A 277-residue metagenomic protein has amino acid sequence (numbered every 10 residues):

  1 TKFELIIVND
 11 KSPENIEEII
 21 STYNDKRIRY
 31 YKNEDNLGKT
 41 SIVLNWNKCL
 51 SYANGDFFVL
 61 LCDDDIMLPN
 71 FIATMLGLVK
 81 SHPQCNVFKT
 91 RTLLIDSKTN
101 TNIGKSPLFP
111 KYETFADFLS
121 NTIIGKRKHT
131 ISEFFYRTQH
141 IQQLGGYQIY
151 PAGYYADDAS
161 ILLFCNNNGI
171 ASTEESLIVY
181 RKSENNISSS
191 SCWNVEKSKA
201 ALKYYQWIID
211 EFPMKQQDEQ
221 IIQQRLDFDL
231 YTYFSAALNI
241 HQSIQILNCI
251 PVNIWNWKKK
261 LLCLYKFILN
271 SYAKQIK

Functional and structural regions predicted by a protein language model:
T1-D35: Acidic donor-binding segment of Leloir-type glycosyltransferases
N33, L61-D63: Catalytic metal- and UDP-sugar-binding loop of GT-A-like glycosyltransferases, i.e., residues flanking the conserved
E34-A53: Glycine-rich, basic loop-to-helix element that forms the pyrophosphate-binding segment of sugar-nucleotide handling
F58: Short aromatic/hydrophobic "clamp" motif used to bind/position activated sugar donors
D63-I66, R91: The conserved acidic donor/metal-binding loop of glycosyltransferases
N70-G104: Conserved donor NDP-sugar-binding/catalytic core segment of glycosyltransferases
Y112-N194: Conserved nucleotide-sugar donor-binding catalytic segment
D210, Y233-K277: Membrane-interface aromatic/basic loop that binds lipid-linked glycans or pyrophosphate carriers, typified by
